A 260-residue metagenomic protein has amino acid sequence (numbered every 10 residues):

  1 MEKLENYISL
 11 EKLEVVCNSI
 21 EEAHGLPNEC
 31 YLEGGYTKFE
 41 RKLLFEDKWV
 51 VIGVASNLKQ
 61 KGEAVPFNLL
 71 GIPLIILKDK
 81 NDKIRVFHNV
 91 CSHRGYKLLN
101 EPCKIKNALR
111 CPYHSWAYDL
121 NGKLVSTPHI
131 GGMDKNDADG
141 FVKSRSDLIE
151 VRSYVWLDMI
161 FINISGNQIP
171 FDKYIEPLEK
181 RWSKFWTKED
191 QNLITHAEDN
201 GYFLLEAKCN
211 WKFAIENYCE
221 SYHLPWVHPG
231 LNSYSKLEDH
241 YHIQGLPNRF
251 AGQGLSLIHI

Functional and structural regions predicted by a protein language model:
M1-C17: General detector of N-terminal leader/presequence modules that precede the first folded domain
K3, K78, K83, N89 (+2 more regions): C-terminal catalytic domain of Rieske-type non-heme iron oxygenases
K12-N28: Short, contiguous pre-domain boundary segments
C30, G34-L69: Glycine/alanine-rich phosphate-binding loops at beta-alpha junctions
G34, G71, C209-K212: A structural signal for well-ordered alpha-helical segments within the folded catalytic domains of diverse enzymes
F45-W49, Y96, H223: Generic structural signal for secondary-structure transition and capping sites
N57-G166, D172-P177: Rieske [2Fe-2S] iron-sulfur-binding domain
